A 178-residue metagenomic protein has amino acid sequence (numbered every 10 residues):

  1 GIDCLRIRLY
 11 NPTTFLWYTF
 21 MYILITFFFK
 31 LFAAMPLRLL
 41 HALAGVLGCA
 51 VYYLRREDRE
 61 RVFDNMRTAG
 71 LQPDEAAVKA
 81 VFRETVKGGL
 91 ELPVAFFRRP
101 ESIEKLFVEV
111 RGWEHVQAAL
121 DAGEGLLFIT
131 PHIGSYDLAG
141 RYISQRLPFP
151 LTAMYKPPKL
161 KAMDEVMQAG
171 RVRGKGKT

Functional and structural regions predicted by a protein language model:
R6, Y10-Y18: Short, positively charged and aromatic/hydrophobic N-terminal segments
R8-N11, A33, R141, L147: Residue-level recognition of conserved structural "scaffold" positions that shape functional pockets and channels
W17-T130, D164-A169: Membrane-anchoring hydrophobic helices of lipid-metabolizing enzymes
G89, A122-T178: Catalytic core of membrane glycerolipid acyltransferases/transacylases, capturing the structured, soluble-facing
